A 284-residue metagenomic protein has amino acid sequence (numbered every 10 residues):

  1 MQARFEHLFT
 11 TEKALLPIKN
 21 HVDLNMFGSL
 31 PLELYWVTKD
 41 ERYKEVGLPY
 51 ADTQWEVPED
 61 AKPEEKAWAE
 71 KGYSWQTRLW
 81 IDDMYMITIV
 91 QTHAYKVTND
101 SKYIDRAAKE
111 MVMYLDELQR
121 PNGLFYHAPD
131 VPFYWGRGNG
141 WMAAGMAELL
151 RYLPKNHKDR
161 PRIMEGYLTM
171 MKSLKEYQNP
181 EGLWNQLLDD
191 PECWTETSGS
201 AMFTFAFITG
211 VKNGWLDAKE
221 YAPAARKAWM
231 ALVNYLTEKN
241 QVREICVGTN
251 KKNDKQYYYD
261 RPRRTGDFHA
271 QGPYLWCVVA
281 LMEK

Functional and structural regions predicted by a protein language model:
M1-P17, E45-K66, S101-L124, M164-G182 (+1 more regions): Long, well-ordered core segments of solenoidal/helical folds
M1-Q2, L34-P49, A94-K109, L150-T169 (+4 more regions): Structural helix-adjacent loops and short alpha-helical linkers that scaffold large soluble proteins
R4-T11, L16-G28, L34-E45, D60 (+3 more regions): CBM-like carbohydrate-recognition segments
E6-A14, E65-Y73, G123-V131, G182-D190 (+1 more regions): Acidic/His metal-coordination segments adjacent to aromatic residues that form catalytic metal sites in metalloenzymes
N20-Y35, L79-M84, W135-G140, M146-L149: Aromatic-lined, polymer-binding surfaces characteristic of secreted/periplasmic polysaccharide-degrading enzymes
G72-I81, V90, A94-K102, P129 (+1 more regions): Active-site cleft segment of glycoside hydrolase catalytic domains centered on the general acid/base Glu
Y126-L188: Aromatic-anchored, glycine/proline-accented short structural segments that stabilize local strand-turns or short
